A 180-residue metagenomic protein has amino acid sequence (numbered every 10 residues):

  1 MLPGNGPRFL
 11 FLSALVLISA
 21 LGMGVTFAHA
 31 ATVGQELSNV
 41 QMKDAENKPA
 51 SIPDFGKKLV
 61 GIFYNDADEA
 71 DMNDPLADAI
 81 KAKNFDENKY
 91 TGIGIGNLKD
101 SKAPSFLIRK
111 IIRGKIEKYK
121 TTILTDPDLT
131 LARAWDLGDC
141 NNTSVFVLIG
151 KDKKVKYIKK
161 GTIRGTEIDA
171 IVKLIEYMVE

Functional and structural regions predicted by a protein language model:
M1-R8: N-terminal secretory signal peptides that target proteins for export/translocation
L12-G24: Bacterial N-terminal signal peptides
A28-A30: Boundary at the C-terminal end of the N-terminal hydrophobic targeting segment
V40-L59: A short beta-strand-turn-helix
P53-D74: Short active-site neighborhood of thiol/selenol oxidoreductases, capturing the structured segment around
E69-I116: Structural microenvironment flanking redox-active thiols in thiol-disulfide oxidoreductases
I93, K110-N142: Short, internal strand/loop/helix patches that form the active-site neighborhood or redox-interaction surface
N142-E180: Thiol-/selenol-based redox modules, centered on thioredoxin-like and closely related oxidoreductase domains
